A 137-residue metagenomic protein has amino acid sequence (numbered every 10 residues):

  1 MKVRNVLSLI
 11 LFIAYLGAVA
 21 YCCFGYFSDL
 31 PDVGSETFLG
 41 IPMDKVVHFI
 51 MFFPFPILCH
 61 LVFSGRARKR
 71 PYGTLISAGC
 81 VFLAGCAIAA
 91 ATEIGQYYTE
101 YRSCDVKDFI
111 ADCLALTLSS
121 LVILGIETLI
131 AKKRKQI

Functional and structural regions predicted by a protein language model:
M1-S64, V81: "…centered on the first transmembrane helix and the immediately adjacent amphipathic helix/loop
M1-S8, G73-I76, I110: Interfacial loop-to-helix junctions that mark the boundaries of transmembrane helices in multi-pass membrane
F12-C23, S77-Y97, C113: Small-polar-interrupted transmembrane alpha-helices in polytopic inner-membrane proteins
A20-S28, F63-R66, I94-Y98, L121-L129: Structural signature of transmembrane alpha-helix termini at the membrane-water interface
D29-E36, A89-T117: Interfacial helix-loop-helix junctions of multi-pass membrane proteins
T37-M43, K69-C80, K107: Juxtamembrane helix-capping/reentrant segments at transmembrane boundaries
I50-R68, L114-I130: Membrane-interfacial alpha-helical segments at the cytosolic side of multi-pass membrane proteins
A131-I137: Short, charged juxtamembrane terminal tails flanking transmembrane helices
